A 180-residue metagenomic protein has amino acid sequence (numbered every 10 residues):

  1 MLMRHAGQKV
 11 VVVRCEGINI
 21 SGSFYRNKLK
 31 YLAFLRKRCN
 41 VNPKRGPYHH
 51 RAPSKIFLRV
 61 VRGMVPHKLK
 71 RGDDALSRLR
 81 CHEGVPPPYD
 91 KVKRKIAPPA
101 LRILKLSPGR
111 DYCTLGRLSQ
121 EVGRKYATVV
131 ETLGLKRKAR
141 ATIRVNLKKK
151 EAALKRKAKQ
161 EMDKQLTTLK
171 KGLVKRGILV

Functional and structural regions predicted by a protein language model:
M1-V180: Ribosome-associated RNA-binding proteins
